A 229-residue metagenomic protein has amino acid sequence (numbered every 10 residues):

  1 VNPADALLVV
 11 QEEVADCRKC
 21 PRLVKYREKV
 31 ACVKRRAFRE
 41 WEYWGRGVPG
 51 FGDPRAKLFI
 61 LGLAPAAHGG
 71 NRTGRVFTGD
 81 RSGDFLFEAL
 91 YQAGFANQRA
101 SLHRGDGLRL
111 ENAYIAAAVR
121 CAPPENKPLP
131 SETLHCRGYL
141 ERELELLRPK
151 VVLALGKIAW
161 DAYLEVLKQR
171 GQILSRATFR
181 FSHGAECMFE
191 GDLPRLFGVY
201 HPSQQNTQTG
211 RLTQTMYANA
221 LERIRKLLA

Functional and structural regions predicted by a protein language model:
N2-A229: A polyanion-binding, active-site-adjacent surface
